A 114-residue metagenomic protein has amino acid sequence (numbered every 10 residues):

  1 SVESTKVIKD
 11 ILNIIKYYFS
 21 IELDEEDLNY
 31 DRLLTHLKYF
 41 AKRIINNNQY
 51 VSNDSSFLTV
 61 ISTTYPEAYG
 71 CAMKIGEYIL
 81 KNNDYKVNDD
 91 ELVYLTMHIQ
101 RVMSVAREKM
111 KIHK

Functional and structural regions predicted by a protein language model:
S1-K114: A cross-family "folded-core" feature that marks the main globular domain of proteins
